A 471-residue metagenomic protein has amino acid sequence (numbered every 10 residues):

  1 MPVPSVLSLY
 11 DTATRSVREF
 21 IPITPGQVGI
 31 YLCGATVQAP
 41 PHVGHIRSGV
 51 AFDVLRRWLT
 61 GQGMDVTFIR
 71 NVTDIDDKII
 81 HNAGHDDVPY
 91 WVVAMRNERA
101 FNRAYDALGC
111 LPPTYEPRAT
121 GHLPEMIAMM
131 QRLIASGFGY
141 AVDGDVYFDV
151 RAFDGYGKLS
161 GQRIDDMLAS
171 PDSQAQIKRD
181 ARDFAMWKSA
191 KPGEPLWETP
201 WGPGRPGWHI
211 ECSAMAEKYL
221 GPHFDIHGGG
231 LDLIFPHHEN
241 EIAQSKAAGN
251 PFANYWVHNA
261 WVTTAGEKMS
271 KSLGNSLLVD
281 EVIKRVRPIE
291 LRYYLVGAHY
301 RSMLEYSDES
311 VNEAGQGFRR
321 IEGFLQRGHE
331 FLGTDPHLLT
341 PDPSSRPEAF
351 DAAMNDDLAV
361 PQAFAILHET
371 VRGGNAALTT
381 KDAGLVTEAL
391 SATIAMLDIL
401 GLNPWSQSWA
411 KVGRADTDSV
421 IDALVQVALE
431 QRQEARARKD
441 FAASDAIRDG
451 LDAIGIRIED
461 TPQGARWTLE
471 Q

Functional and structural regions predicted by a protein language model:
M1-Q38, D53, P124-H329: Alpha-helical recognition segments enriched in aromatics with Gly/Pro capping that present substrate-recognition
T14-V17, I23-L111, Q463-W467: N-terminal, positively charged nucleic-acid-binding surface of large information/translation enzymes
M64, F138, I456: Short phosphate-binding/catalytic loops that engage adenosine nucleotides
V72-D77, E98-F101, L111-M126, G144-F153 (+1 more regions): Short, glycine/charge-rich beta-strand/loop segments that flank catalytic centers and engage negatively charged groups
A83-Y90, T114-T120, G230-L231: The substrate-binding groove and active-site-proximal loops of carbohydrate-active enzymes, especially glycoside
K268-M269, N275-Q471: Structural preference for alpha-helix termini/caps and helix-kink/transition segments
